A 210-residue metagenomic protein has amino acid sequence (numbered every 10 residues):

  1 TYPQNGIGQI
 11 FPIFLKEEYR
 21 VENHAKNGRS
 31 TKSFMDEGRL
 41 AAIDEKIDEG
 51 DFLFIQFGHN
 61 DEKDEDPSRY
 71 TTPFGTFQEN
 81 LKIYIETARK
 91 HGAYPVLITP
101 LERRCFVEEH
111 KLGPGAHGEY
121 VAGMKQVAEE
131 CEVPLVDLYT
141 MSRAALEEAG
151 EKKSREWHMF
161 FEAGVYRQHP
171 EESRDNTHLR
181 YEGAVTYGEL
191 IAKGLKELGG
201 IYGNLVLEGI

Functional and structural regions predicted by a protein language model:
T1-A25, A41-E49: Serine-esterase "nucleophile elbow" of acetyl-processing enzymes
T1-N5, N27-R29, C131-V136, S173: Short, exposed beta-strand "edge-strand" segments with a Pro/Gly-rich flavor and a Y/T-containing core
T1-P3, A25-F34, D64-T72: Acidic/histidine-rich helix-loop elements that form or flank divalent-metal/phosphate-binding sites at the catalytic
P3-G6, D36-E37, G115: Short amphipathic alpha-helical surface micro-motifs
G38-H178, E182-V185, E189-E208: Alpha-helical cap/lid subdomain in secreted, periplasmic, or secretory-pathway luminal O-acyl-processing enzymes
